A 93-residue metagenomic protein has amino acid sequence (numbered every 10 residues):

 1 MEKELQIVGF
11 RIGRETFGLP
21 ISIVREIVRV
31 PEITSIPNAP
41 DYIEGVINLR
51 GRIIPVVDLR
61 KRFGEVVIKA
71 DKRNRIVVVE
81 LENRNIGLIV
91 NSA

Functional and structural regions predicted by a protein language model:
M1-A93: An acidic, low-aromatic, low-complexity terminal/linker signal
